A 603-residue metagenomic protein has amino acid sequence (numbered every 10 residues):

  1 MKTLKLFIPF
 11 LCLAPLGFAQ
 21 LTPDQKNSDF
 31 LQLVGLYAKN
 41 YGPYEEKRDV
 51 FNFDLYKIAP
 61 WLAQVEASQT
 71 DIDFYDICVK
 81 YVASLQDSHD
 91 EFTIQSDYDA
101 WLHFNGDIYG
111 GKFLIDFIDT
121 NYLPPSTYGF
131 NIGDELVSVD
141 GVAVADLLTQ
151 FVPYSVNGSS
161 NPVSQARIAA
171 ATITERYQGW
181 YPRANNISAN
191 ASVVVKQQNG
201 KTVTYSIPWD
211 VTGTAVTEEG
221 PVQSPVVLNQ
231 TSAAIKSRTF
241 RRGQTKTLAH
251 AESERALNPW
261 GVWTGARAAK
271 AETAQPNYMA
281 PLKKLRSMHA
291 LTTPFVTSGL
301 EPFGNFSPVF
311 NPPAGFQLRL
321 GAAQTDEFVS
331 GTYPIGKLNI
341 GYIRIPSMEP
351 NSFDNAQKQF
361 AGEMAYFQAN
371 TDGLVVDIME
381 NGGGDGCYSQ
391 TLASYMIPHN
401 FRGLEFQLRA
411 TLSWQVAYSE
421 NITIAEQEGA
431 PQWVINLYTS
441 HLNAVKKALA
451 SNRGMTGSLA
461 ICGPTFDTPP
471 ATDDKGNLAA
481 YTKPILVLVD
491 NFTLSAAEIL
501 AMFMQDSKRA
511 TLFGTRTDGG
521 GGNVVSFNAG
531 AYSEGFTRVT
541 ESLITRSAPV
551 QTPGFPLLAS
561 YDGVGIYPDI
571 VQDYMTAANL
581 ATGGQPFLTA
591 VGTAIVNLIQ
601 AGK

Functional and structural regions predicted by a protein language model:
K2-P9: Sec-dependent signal peptide recognition, specifically the positively charged N-region followed immediately by
A14-G17: N-terminal signal peptide c-region/cleavage motif recognized by signal peptidases
Q20-Q432, I499, R516, G521-R538 (+3 more regions): Flexible, low-complexity junctional segments that flank or bridge functional domains
L408, W433-L449, E541-G563, V571: Extended, charge-rich low-complexity interaction segments
S440-P464, G476: Loop/turn-rich, solvent-exposed surfaces of beta-rich toroidal or solenoidal domains
P464, T472-L488: Short, conserved helix/loop micro-motifs enriched in His/Cys and acidic residues
P484-G522: Extended C-terminal subregions enriched in glycine
